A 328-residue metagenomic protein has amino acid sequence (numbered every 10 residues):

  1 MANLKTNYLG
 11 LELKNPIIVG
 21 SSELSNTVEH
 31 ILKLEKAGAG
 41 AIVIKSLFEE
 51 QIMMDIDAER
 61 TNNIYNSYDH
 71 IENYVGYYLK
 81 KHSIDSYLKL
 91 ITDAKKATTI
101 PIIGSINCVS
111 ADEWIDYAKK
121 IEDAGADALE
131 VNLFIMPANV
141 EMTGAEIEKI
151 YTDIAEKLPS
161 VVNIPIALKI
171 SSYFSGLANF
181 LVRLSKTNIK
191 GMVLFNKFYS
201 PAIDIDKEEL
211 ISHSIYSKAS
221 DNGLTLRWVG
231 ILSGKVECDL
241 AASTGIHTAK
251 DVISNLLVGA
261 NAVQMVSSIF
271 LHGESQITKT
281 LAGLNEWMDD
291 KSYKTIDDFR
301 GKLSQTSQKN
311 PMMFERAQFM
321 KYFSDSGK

Functional and structural regions predicted by a protein language model:
M1-I18, Y87-K95: N-terminal amphipathic alpha-helix/helix-capping segment at the start of soluble metabolic enzymes
A2-N3, Y74, S83: Macrodomain-like recognition of ADP-ribose-binding/processing modules
L13-G38, V266: N-terminal phosphate-binding or glycine-rich loops at protein starts, especially the Walker A/P-loop of NTPases
V28-N66, H82-I103, N107-A242, H247-N261 (+1 more regions): Alpha/beta enzyme core
H70-Y78: Short glycine/proline- and acidic residue-enriched helix-loop micro-motifs that form flexible lids or anion-recognition
G259-Q264, L281: Short acidic (Asp/Glu) and glycine-rich catalytic loops that position anionic groups and cofactors
Q264-S268, H272-G273: Helical hairpin unit composed of two closely spaced alpha helices linked by a short loop
H272-K291, D297-K328: C-terminal extensions of enzymes
